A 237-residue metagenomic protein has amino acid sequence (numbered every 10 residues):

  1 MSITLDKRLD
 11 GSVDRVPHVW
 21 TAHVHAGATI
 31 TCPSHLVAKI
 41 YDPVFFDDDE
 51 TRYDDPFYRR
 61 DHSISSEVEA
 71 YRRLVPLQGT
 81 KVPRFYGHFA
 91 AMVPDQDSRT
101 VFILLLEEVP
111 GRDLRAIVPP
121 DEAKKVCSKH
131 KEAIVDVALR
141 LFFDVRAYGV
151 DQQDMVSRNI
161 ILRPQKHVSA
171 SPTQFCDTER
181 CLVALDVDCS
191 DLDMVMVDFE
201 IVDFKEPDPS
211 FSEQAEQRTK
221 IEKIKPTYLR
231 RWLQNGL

Functional and structural regions predicted by a protein language model:
M1-R73: ATP-binding glycine-rich loop module of kinase domains
V13-R15, T31, D97-R99, V187-C189: Short coil/turn motifs at beta-sheet boundaries
P17-V19, P33-Y41, P76-Y86, V150-I160: Conserved long hydrophobic alpha-helices within structured protein cores
S34, R99-I103, D193: Residues on conserved beta-strands of the protein kinase catalytic domain
D42-D49, Y58-D61, V68, R72-I134: Conserved structural core of kinase catalytic domains
S65-V68, R72-V75, Y86, L139-R146 (+1 more regions): Amphipathic alpha-helical interaction motifs in eukaryotic regulatory proteins
K124-A138, D144-L237: C-lobe/activation-segment region of protein kinase-like
